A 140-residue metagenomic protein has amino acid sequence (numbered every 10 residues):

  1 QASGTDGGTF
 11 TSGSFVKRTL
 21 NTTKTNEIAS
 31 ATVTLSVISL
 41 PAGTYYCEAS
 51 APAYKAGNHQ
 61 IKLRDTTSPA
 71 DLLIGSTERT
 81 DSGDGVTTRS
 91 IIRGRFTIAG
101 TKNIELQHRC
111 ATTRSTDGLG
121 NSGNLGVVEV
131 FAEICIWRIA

Functional and structural regions predicted by a protein language model:
Q1-A140: Extracellular jelly-roll beta-sandwich "head" domains, especially the C-terminal globular C1q domain
